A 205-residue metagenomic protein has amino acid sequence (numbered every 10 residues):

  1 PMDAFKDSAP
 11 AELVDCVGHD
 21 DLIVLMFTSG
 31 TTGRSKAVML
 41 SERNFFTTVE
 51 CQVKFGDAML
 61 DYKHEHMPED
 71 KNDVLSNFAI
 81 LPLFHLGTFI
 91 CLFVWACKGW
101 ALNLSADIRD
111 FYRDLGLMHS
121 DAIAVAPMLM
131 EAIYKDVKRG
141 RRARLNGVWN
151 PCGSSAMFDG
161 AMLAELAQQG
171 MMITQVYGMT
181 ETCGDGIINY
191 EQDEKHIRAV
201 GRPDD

Functional and structural regions predicted by a protein language model:
M2-D3, D20, E42-R43, L81 (+1 more regions): Structural detector for helix-capping/boundary residues
S8-F27, R34, L60-S76: Conserved pre-ATP/AMP-binding loop-to-beta segment of ANL
L22, T28-T31, N77, I123 (+2 more regions): Conserved S/T- and glycine-rich ATP-binding loop of Class I adenylate-forming
I23-C51: Conserved AMP-binding A3 loop
G33, W100, M171: Short phosphate-binding/catalytic loops that engage adenosine nucleotides
F46-S76, L83-G147: Conserved AMP-binding/adenylation subdomain of ANL enzymes
D121-V125, I133-H196: Gly/Ser/Thr-rich phosphate-binding loop
I197-P203: Short Gly/Pro-enriched turn/cap motifs at secondary-structure boundaries
